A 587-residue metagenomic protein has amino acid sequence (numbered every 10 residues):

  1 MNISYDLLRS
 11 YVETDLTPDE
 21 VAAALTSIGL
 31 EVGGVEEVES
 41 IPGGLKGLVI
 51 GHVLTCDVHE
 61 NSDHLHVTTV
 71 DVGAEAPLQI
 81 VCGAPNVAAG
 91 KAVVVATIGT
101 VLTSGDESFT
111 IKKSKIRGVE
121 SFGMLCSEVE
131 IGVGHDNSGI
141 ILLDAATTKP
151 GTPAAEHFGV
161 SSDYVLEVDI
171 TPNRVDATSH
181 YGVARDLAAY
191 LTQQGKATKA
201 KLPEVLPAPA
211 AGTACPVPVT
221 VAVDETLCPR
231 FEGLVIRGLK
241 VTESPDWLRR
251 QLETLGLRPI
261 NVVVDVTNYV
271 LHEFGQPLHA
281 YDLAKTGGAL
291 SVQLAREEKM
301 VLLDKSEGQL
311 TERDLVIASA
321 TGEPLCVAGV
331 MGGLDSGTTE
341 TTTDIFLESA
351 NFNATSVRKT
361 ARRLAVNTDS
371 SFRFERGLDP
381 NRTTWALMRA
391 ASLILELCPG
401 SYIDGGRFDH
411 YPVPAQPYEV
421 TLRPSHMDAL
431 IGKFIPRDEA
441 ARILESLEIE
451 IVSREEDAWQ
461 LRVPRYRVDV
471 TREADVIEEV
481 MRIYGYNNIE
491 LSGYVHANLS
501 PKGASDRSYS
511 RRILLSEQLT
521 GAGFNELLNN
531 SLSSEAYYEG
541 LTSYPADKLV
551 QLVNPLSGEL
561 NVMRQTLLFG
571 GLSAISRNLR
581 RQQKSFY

Functional and structural regions predicted by a protein language model:
M1-A211, F346, R363, D369 (+4 more regions): Phosphate-backbone binding interfaces of nucleic-acid-interacting proteins
S4-Y5, A23, I28, S40 (+2 more regions): Glycine/proline-enriched, intrinsically flexible loops and inter-domain linkers
V38-K46, K112, P203-A214, V266-E273 (+6 more regions): A glycine-rich phosphate-binding loop feature that marks nucleotide/adenosyl-phosphate handling sites
T100-S138, V327, L334-R389, D409-P417 (+4 more regions): Internal insertion modules embedded within essential enzymes
G151-I170, A214-T254, A354-F374, V413 (+3 more regions): Residues forming anionic-ligand binding surfaces in small-molecule and nucleic-acid pockets of primarily soluble enzymes
L187-V223, C398-M427, F434, V476: Terminal amphipathic helices with adjacent charged low-complexity linkers/tails
V241-P245, R249-N268, E273, D282 (+2 more regions): TRNA-recognition modules of translation machinery and tRNA-sensing kinases, especially anticodon-binding
V420-P424, D428-S585: Extended, well-folded interaction surfaces typified by the phenylalanyl-tRNA synthetase beta subunit core
